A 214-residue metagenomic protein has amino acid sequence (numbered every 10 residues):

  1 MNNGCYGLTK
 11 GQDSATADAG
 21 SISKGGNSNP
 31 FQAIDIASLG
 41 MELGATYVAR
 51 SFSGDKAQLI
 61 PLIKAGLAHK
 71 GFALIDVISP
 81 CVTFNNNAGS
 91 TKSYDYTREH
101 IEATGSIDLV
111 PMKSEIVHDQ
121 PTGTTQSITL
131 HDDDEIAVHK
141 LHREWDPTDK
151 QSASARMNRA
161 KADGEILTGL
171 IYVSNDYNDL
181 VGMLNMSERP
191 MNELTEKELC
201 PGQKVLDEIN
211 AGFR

Functional and structural regions predicted by a protein language model:
M1-A33, A65, C81: Conserved thiamine diphosphate
M1-N2, D76-I78, I171-V173: Short beta-strand segments
G7-G11, G71, L167-G169, S187: Glycine-centered flexibility motif
T9-K10, I34-L39, S127-D133: A broad, low-specificity signal for short, low-complexity segments enriched in glycine/proline and polar/charged
A17-D18, E42-T46, D133-H142: A generic short-segment signal for beta-strand/edge and adjacent turn/coil regions
G20-G66: Conserved thiamine diphosphate
T46-I101: ATP/pyrophosphate-binding catalytic subdomain of soluble kinases
T83-R214: Flexible, low-complexity linker and terminal segments
